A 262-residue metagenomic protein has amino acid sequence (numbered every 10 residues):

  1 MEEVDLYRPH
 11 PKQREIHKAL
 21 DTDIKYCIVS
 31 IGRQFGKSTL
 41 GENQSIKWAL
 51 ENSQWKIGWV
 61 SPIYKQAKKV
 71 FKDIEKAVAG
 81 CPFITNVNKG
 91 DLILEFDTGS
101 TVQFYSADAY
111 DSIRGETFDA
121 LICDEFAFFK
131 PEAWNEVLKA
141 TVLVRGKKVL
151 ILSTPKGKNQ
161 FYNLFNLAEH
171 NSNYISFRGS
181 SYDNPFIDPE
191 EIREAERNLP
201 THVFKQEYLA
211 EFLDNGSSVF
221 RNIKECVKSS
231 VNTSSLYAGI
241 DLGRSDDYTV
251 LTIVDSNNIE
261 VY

Functional and structural regions predicted by a protein language model:
M1-Y26, S235: Pre-P-loop entry segment of helicase/translocase ATPase cores
I24-D91: Conserved P-loop
R33, I63, S106-D108, L152-G157 (+1 more regions): A short beta-strand-to-loop transition that corresponds to the Sensor-1 phosphate-sensing loop of AAA+ P-loop ATPases
K65-D119, F212: Inter-Walker segment of RecA-like/P-loop motor cores
D124-F126: Walker B catalytic acidic pair
F128-L199: ASCE P-loop NTPase helicase motor core
N184-I240: ATPase catalytic-site recognition across NTP-hydrolyzing enzymes
N232, D247-Y262: Nucleic-acid-processing active sites and adjacent nucleic-acid-binding tracks, predominantly divalent metal-dependent
